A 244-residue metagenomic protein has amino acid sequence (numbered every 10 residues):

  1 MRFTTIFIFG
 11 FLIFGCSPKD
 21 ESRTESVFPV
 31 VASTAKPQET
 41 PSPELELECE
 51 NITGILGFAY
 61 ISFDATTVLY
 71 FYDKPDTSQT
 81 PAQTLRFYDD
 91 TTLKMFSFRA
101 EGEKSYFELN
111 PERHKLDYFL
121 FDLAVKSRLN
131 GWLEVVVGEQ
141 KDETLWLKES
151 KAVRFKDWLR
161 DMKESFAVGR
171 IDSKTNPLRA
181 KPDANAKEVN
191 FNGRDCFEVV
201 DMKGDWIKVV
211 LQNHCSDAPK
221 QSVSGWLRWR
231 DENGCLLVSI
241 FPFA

Functional and structural regions predicted by a protein language model:
R2-I8: Sec-dependent signal peptide recognition, specifically the positively charged N-region followed immediately by
F14-G15: C-terminal motif of bacterial Sec signal peptides marking the signal peptidase cleavage site
V27-S127, M162-D201: Beta-loop motif signature
K115-S165: Acidic (E/D-rich), amphipathic helical modules within compact regulatory domains
N130-W132, G204, S222: Extracytoplasmic
L133-V137, I207-Q212: SH3/SH3-like beta-barrel fold
Q140-V153, L159-R160, S216-E232, L236: A short macromolecule-binding patch
P242-A244: Short, solvent-exposed mixed-charge patches
